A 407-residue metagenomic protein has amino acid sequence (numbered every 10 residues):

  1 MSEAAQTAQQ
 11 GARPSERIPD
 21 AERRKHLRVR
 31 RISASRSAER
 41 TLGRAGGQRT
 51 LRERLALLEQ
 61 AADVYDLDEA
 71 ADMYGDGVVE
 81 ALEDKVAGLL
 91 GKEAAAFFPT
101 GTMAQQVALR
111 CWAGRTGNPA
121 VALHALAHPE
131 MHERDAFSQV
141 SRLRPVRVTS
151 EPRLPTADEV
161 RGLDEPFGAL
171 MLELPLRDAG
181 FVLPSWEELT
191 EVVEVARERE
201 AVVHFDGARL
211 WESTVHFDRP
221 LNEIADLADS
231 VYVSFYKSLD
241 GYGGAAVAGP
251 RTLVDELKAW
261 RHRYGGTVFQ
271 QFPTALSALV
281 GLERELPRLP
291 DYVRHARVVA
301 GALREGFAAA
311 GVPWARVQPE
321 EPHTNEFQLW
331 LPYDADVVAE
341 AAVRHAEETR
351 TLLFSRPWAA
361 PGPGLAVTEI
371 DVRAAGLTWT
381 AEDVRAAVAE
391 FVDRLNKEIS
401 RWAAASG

Functional and structural regions predicted by a protein language model:
S2, G11-K25, A310-S406: Conserved C-terminal alpha-helix-loop-beta "cap" of PLP-dependent enzymes that closes/shapes the active-site mouth
R24, R30-T100, G114, A125-M131 (+2 more regions): Conserved N-terminal alpha-helix of the aminotransferase class I/II PLP-enzyme fold
A113-A169: PLP-dependent aminotransferase-like
R144-P145, V203-H204, L353: Hydrophobic beta-strand scaffold residues
R153-A208, E212: Active-site phosphate-binding strand-loop segment of PLP-dependent enzymes
V160, T214-N222, A339: Distinct, well-ordered alpha-helical segments
D178, L183, D226-Y333, A403-G407: Active-site C-terminal subdomain of aminotransferase-like
